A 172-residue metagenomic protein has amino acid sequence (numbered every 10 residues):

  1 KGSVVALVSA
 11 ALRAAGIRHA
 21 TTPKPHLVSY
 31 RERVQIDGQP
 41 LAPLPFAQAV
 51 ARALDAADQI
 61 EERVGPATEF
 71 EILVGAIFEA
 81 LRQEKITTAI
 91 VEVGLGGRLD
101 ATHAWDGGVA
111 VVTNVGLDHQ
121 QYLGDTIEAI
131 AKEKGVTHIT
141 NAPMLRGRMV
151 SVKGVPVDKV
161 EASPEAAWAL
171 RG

Functional and structural regions predicted by a protein language model:
S3-R18: A conserved segment at the C-terminal end of the G1
A14-W105, L117-D125, A129-A131: ATP-dependent carboxylate-amine ligase catalytic core
G108-V109, Y122-H138, P143-R146, K159 (+1 more regions): Internal gly/pro-rich beta-alpha loop/helix module that stabilizes soluble enzyme cofactors or their anionic handles
R148-P164: Short, surface-exposed amphipathic charged segments that create phosphate/polyanion-binding patches used for binding
P164-R171: Histidine-centered active-site loop/cap adjacent to the catalytic His in serine esterases/O-acetyl transfer systems
